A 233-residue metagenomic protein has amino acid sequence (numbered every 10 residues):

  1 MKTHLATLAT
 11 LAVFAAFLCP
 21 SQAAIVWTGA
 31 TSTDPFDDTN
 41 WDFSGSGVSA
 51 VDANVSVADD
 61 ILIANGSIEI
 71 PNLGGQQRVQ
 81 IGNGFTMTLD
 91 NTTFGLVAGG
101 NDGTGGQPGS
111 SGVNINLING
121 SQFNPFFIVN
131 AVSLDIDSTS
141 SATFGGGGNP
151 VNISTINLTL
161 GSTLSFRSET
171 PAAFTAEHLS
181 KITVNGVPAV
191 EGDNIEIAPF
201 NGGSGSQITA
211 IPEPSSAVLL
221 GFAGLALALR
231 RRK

Functional and structural regions predicted by a protein language model:
M1-A9: Bacterial N-terminal signal peptides that target proteins for export
A9-A12, T33: Short N-terminal leader segment in a subset of presequences, especially plant chloroplast and some mitochondrial
A12-A15, C19-I25, S204-F222: Short, threonine-centered small-residue motifs that mark membrane-proximal processing/anchoring sites and TM-junction
A24-G29, P35-A210: Beta-strand-rich extracellular passenger or scaffold domains
L225: Conserved Rossmann-like nucleotide-cofactor binding loop
A228-K233: C-terminal membrane-anchoring or membrane-association module
